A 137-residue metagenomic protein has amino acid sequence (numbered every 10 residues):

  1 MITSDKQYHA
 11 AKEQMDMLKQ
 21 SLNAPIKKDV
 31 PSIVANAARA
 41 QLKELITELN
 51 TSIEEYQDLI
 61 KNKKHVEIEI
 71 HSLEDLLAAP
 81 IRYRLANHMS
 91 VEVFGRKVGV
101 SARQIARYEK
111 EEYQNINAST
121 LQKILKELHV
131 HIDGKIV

Functional and structural regions predicted by a protein language model:
M1-E74: N-terminal flexible/basic segments that precede or flank functional cores
E74-N87: Short, amphipathic alpha-helical "recognition" segments used to contact nucleic acids or chromatin
P80, V91, A102, A118-L121: Helix-turn-helix DNA-binding elements, focusing on the entry/boundary residues of the two helices that contact DNA
R84, G95, L125: The alpha-helix within a helix-turn-helix
H88-R107: Short alpha-helical DNA-recognition segment
K110: Residue-level detection of the helix-turn-helix DNA-binding "recognition helix"
A118-K135: DNA major-groove recognition helix of helix-turn-helix/homeodomain DNA-binding modules
